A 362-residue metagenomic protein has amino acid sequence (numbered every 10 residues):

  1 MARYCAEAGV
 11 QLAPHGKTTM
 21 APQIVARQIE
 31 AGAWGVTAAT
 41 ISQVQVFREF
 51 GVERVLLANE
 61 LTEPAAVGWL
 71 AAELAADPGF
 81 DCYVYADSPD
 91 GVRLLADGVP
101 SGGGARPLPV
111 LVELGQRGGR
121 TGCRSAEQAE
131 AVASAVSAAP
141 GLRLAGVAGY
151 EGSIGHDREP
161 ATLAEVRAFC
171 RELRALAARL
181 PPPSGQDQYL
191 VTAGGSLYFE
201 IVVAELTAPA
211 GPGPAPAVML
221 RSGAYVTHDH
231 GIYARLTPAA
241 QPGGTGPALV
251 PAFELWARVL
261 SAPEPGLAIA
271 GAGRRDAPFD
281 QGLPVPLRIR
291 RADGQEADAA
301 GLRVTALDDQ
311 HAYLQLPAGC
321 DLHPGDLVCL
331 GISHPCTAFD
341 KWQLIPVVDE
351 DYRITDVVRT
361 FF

Functional and structural regions predicted by a protein language model:
M1-A8: N-terminal, Lys/Arg-enriched amphipathic/low-complexity engagement segments that precede the first folded domain
A13-E159: Active-site-proximal beta-alpha core segment in soluble small-molecule metabolic enzymes
H15, A58, G194, R221-G223 (+2 more regions): Generic beta-strand/beta-sheet core signal
P100-G104, P109, Q116-Q241: Active-site loop/helix belt of alpha/beta enzymes
F169, P247-V250, L302-A306: Short Gly/Pro-enriched turn/cap motifs at secondary-structure boundaries
F199-R291: Active-site loop ensemble at the mouth of alpha/beta enzyme cores that anchors a bound cofactor
E264-F362: C-terminal accessory subdomain/extension
